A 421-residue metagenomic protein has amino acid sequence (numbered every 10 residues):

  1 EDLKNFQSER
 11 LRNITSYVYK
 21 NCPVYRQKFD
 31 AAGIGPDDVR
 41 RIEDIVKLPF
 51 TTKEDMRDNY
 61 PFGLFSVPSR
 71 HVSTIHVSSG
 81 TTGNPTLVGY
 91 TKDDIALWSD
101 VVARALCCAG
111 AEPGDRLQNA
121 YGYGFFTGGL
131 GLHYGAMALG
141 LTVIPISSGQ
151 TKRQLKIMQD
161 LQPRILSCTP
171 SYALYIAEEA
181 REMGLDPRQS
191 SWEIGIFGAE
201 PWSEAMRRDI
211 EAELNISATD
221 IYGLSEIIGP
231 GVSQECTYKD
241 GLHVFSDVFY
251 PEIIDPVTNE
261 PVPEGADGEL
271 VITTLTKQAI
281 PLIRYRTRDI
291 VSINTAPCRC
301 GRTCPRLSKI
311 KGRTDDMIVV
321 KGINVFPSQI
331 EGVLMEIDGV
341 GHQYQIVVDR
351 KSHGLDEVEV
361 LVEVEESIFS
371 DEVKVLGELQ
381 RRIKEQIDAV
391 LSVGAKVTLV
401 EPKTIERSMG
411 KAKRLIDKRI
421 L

Functional and structural regions predicted by a protein language model:
E1-V77, T82-D100, C107-C108, S190 (+5 more regions): Nucleotide 5′-phosphate-binding alpha/beta core
K92-A105, R116-Y175: AMP-binding/adenylate-forming
A111-D115: Short helix-loop-beta connector
R116-Q118, M183-W202: Conserved helix-loop-beta element of the AMP-binding
L166, T276-L391, G410: AMP-binding/adenylate-forming catalytic core of the ANL superfamily
Y172-S191, R208-E213: Adenylate-forming
E193, W202-P297: Conserved AMP-binding/adenylate-forming
A199, G223, G322: Active-site glycine-centered loops adjacent to acidic/histidine catalytic or metal-binding residues that shape
